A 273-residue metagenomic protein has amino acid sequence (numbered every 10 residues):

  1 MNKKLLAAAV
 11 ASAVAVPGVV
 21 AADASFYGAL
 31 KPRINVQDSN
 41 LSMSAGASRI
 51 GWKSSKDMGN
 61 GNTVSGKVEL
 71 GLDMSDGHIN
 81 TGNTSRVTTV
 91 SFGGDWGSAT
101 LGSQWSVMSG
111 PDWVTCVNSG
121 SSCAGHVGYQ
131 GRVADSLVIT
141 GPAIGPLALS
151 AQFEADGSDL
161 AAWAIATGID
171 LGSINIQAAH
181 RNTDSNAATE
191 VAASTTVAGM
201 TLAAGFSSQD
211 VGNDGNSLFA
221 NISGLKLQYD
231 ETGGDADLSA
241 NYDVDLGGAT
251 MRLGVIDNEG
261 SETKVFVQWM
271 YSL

Functional and structural regions predicted by a protein language model:
M1-L273: Outer-membrane beta-barrel proteins
